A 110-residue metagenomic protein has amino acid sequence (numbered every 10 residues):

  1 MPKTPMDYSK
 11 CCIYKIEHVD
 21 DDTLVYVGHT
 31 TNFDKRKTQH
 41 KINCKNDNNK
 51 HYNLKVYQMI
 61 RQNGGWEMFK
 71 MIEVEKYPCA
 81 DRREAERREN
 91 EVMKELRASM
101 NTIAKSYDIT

Functional and structural regions predicted by a protein language model:
M1-K3, Q58, E75, N90-K94: Charged structural interfaces that engage phosphate-rich ligands and support phosphoryl-transfer chemistry
M1-R36, A80-R83: GIY-YIG nuclease catalytic motif and its immediate N-terminal context
P2, Q58-N63, S106-T110: Short amphipathic alpha-helical segments
K10-I13, I42, E73, R88-R97: A positively charged, amphipathic N-terminal helix/segment that binds anionic biomolecules
I16, T38-K41, H51, S99 (+1 more regions): Intrinsically disordered, low-complexity peptide-like regions
H18-V25, C79-R87, K94-T110: BZIP DNA-binding basic region
T30, N53, A85-E89: A structural signal for well-ordered alpha-helical scaffolds and beta->alpha junctions
T31-A80: Conserved short loop/helix modules at catalytic or binding sites in compact beta-alpha or helix-hairpin-helix contexts
